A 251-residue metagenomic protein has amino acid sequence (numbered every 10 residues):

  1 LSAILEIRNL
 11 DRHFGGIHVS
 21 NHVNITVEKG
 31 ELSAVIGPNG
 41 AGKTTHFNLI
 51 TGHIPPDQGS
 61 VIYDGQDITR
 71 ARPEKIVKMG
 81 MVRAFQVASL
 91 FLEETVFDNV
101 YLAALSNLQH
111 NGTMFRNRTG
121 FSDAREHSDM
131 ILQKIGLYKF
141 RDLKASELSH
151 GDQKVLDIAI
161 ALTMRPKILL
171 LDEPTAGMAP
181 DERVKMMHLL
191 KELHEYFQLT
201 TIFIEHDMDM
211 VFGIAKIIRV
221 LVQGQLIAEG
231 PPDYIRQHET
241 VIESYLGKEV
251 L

Functional and structural regions predicted by a protein language model:
S2-L251: Glycine-rich phosphate-binding loops of nucleotide-dependent enzymes
